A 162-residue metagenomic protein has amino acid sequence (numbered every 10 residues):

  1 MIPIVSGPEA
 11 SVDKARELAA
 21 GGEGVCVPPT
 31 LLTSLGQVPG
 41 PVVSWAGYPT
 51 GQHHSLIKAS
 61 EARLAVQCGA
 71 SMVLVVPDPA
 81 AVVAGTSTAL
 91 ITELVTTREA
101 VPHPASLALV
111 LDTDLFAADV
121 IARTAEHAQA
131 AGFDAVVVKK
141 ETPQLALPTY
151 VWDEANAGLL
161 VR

Functional and structural regions predicted by a protein language model:
I2-G24, T30-T50, H54-R162: Alpha/beta enzyme core
